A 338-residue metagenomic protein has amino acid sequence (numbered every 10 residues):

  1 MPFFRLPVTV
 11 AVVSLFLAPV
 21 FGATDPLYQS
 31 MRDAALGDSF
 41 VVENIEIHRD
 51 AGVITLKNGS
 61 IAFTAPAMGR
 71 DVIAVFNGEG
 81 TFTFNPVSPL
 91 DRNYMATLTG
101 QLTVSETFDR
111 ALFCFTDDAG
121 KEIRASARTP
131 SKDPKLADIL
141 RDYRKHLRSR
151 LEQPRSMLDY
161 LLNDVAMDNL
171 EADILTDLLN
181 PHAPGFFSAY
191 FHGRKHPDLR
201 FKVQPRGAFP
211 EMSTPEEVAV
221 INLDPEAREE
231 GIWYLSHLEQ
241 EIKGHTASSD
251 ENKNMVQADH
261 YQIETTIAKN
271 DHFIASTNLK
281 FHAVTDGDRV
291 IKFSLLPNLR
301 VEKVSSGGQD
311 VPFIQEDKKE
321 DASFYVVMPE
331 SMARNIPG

Functional and structural regions predicted by a protein language model:
M1-L6: Positively charged n-region of N-terminal signal peptides that target proteins for export
P7-P19: Bacterial N-terminal signal peptides
A23-I274, E302: N-terminal, polar/Ser/Thr-rich
H260, H272-N278, D288-V290, S323: Intrinsic-disorder/low-complexity, polar/charged segments enriched in Ser/Thr/Lys/Arg/Asp/Glu/Gln
T265-K269, L279-T285, P297: Beta-strand elements of well-folded, non-transmembrane domains
T277-F281, M328-E330, R334-G338: Short, hydrophobic/aromatic-enriched beta-strand segments in well-ordered soluble domains
D288-V311: Solvent-exposed beta-hairpin/edge-strand motifs
Q309-R334: Aromatic/His-enriched, Gly/Pro-containing loop or helix-boundary segments that lie immediately adjacent to catalytic
